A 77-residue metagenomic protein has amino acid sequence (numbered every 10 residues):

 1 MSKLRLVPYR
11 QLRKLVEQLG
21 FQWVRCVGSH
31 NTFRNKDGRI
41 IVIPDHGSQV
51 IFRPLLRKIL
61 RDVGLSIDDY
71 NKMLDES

Functional and structural regions predicted by a protein language model:
M1-V27: N-terminal first-folded block
S2, H46, L60: Short, flexible active-site loop motifs that bind/organize anionic cofactors or intermediates
W23-P54: A short, structured beta-strand/loop element
Q49, R53-S77: C-terminal structural segments of small proteins and small subunits
